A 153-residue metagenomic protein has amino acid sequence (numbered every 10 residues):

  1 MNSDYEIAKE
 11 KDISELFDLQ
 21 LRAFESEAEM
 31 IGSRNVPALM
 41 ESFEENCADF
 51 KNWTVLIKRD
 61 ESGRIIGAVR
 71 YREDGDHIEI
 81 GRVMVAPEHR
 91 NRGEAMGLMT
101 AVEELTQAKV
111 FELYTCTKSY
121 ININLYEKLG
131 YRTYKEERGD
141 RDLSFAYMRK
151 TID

Functional and structural regions predicted by a protein language model:
D4-D18: A short beta-loop-alpha structural element at the N-terminal edge of CoA-dependent acyl/N-acetyltransferase catalytic
D18-N46: Conserved GNAT-fold acetyl-CoA-binding loop/helix
E45-I57, E79: A short helix-loop-beta-strand connector motif used in the catalytic cores of GNAT acetyltransferases and, in some
W53-V69: Conserved beta-hairpin
R64-R72, H77-M84: Conserved beta-strand in the GNAT
R82-V85, N91-E104, N124-K128: Conserved acetyl-CoA-binding loop-helix of GNAT-fold acetyltransferases
R90, L113-I123, G139-L143: Conserved beta-strand-loop-alpha-helix junction that forms the acyl-donor binding cleft
M99, L105-T117: Conserved GNAT acetyl-CoA-binding A-motif
